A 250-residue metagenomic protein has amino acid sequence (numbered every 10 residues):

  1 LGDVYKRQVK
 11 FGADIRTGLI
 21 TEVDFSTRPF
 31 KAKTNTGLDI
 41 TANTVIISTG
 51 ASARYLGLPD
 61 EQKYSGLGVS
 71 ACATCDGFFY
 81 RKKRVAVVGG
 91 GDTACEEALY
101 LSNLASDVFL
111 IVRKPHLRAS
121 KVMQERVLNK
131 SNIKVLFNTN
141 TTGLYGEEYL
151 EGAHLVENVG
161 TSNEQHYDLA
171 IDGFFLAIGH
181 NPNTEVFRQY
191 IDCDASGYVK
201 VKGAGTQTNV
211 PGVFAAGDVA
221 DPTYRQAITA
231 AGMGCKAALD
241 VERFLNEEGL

Functional and structural regions predicted by a protein language model:
L1-Y5: Short, small-residue-biased leader/transition segments that mark boundaries at the very start of proteins
V9-T34, D39-A42, N103-G203, R243-L250: A Rossmann-like FAD-binding core segment of flavoenzymes
I15-F78: Glycine/small-residue-rich loop that forms an oxyanion/phosphate-binding "nest" at active or ligand-binding sites
T17, R81-K83, N138, V210: Phosphate-coordination loops involved in phosphoryl transfer and adenosine-cofactor binding
S52, G57, Q62-F79, I178-Y224 (+2 more regions): FAD-site-proximal beta/loop scaffold in flavoenzymes
G89-G91: Glycine-rich Rossmann-fold phosphate-binding loop(s) that bind the pyrophosphate of adenine dinucleotide cofactors
A94: N-terminal Rossmann-fold NAD(P) dinucleotide-binding loop
A98-L99: Generic hydrophobic/aromatic pocket-lining and core-packing "Φ" positions
